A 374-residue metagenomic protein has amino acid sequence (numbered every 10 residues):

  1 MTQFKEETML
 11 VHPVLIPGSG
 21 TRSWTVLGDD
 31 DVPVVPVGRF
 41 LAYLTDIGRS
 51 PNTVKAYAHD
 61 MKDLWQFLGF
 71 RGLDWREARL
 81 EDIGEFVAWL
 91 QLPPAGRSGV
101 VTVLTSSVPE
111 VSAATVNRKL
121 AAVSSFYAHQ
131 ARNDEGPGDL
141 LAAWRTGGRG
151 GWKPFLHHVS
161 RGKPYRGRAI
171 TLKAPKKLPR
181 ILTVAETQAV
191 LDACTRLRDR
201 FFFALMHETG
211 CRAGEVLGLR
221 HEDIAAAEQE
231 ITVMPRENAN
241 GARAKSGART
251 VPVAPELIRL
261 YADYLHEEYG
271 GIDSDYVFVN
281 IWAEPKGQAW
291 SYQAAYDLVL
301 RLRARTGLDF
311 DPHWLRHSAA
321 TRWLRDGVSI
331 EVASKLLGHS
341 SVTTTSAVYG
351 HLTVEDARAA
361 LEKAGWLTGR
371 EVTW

Functional and structural regions predicted by a protein language model:
M1-V11, A364-W374: C-terminal secondary-structure termini that scaffold catalytic or DNA-interacting sites
V37-N52, K62-H157, A189: N-terminal core-binding DNA-recognition domain of tyrosine recombinases/integrases
N133-P137, M206-Q229, E331: Short, charged phosphate-coordinating catalytic segments
A174-A213, L217, I272: Basic, Lys/Arg- and aromatic-enriched nucleic-acid-binding interface segment
G214, G218-R259: Conserved tyrosine-mediated DNA breakage-rejoining catalytic core shared by Y-recombinases
I224-A226, L308-D309, V328-V348: Short, polar N-cap/turn motifs at the start of nucleic acid-interacting alpha helices
A254-G307: Active-site/catalytic core of tyrosine-dependent DNA strand-transfer enzymes
L308-G327: Short basic/aromatic active-site micro-motif
